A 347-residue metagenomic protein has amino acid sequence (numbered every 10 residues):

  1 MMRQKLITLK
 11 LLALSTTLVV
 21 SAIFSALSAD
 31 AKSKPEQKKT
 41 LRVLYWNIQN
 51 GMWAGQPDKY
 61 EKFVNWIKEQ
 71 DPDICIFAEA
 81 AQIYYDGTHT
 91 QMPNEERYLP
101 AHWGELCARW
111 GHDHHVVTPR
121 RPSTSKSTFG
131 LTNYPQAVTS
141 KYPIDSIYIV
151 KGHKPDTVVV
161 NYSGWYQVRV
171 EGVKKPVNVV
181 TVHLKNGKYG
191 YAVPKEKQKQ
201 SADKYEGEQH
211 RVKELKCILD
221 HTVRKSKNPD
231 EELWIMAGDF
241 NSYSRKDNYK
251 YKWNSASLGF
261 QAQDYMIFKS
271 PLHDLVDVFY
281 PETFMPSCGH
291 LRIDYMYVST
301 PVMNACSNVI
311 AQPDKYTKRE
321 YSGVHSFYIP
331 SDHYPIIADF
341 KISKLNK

Functional and structural regions predicted by a protein language model:
R3, L11, I23-W110, V116 (+3 more regions): N-terminal, active-site-proximal structural segment of metallo-dependent hydrolase catalytic domains
I7-V19: Sec-dependent N-terminal signal peptides
T40-M52, Y148-K151, P176-N186, Q200 (+1 more regions): Active-site-proximal beta-strand elements of phosphoester/diester hydrolases
L41-I48, F63-E96, T139, Y166 (+5 more regions): Active-site beta-strand/loop signature of hydrolases that rely on acidic residues for catalysis
M52-W53, I83-D86, S123-F129, P135 (+5 more regions): Short catalytic/ligand-binding loop motif for oxyanion handling, primarily in non-cytosolic enzymes, centered on
A80-G187: Structured beta-strand-rich core segments of catalytic domains in phosphoester-bond hydrolases
I149, R224-I235, F240-K347: Metal-dependent phosphoester-hydrolase catalytic domains
Y189-Q209: A solvent-exposed, charged loop/short amphipathic helix patch at secondary-structure junctions
